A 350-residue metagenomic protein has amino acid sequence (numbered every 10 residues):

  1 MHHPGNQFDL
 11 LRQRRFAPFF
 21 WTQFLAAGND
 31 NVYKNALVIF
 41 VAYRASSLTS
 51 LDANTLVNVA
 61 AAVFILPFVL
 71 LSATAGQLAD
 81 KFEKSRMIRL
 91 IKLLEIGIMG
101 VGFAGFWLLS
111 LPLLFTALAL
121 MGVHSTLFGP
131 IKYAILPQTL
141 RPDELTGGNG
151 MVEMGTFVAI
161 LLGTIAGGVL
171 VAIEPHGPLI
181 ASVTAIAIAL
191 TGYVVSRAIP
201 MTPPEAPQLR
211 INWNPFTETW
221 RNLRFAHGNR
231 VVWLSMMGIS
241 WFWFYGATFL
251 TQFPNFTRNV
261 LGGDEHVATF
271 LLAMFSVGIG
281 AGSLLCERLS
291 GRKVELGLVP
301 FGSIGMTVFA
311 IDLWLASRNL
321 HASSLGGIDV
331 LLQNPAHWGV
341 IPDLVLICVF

Functional and structural regions predicted by a protein language model:
M1-A17, M201-G238, V260, L325-Q333: Juxtamembrane intracellular "pre-TM" segments in multi-pass secondary transporters
A17-N35, A60-I98, L113-I173, I188-A189 (+8 more regions): Substrate-agnostic recognition of the 12-TM MFS/MFS-like secondary transporter fold
N35-L48, V101-L108, L161-A185, N259-V260 (+1 more regions): Transmembrane alpha-helix termini and helix-breaking/packing motifs in multi-pass membrane transporters
A36-F68: Extracellular/periplasmic helix-loop-helix junction of adjacent transmembrane segments in MFS-like secondary
S46, A53, E83-K84, S110 (+3 more regions): A helix-boundary/kink motif common to multi-pass secondary transporters, especially Major Facilitator Superfamily
S50-A53, N58, V169-A187, D264-F270 (+2 more regions): A membrane-interface helix-boundary motif in multi-pass transporters
L93-L109, I304-Q333: C-terminal ends and interior cores of transmembrane alpha-helices in multi-pass membrane transporters/permeases
A134, Q138-T139, D143, P178 (+3 more regions): Helix-loop junctions on the cytosolic side of multi-pass membrane transporters, especially the intracellular loop
